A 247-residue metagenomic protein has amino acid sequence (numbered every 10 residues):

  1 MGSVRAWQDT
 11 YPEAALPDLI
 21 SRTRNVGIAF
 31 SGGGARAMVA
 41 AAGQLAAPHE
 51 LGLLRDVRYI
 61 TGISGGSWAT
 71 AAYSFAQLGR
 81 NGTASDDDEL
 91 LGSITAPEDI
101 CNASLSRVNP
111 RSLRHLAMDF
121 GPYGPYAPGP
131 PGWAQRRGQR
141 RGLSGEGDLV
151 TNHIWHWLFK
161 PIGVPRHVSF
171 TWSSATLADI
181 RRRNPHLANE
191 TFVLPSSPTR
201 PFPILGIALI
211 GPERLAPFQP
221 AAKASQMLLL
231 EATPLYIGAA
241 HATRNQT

Functional and structural regions predicted by a protein language model:
M1-V26: N-terminal regions that are enriched for targeting/export leaders and immediately downstream pro/stem segments
R22, L54-D56: Short helix-loop-beta connector
G27, S31, R36-A41, A46-L53 (+1 more regions): Patatin-like phospholipase A catalytic core
I60-G62: Conserved alpha/beta-hydrolase fold motif
